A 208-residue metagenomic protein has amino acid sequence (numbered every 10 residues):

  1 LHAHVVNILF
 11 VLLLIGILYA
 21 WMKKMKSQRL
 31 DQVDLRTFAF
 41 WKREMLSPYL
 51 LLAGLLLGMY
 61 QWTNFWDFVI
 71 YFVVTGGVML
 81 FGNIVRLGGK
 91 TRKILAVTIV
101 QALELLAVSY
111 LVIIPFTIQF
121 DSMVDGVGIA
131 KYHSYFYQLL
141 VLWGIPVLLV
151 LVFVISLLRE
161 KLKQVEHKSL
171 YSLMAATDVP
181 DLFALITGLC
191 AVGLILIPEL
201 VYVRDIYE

Functional and structural regions predicted by a protein language model:
L1-I15, W62-Y71, L140, E208: Membrane-interface micro-motifs in multi-pass membrane enzymes
L9-K24, L151-K161: Transmembrane alpha-helical segments in integral membrane proteins
Y19, K23, Y60, G77-V78 (+3 more regions): Membrane-water interface at transmembrane helix exits
K24-R29, W66, I84, G88 (+2 more regions): Membrane-interface elements of multi-pass transporters and channels
K24-Y49, G82-I99, L157-F183: Membrane-interfacial, low-structure loops and terminal tails that flank and connect transmembrane helices in multi-pass
L50-T63: Membrane-interface alpha helices of multi-pass inner-membrane proteins
F72-F81: Hydrophobic transmembrane alpha-helices of multi-pass, membrane-embedded glycosylation machinery
A96-E208: Transmembrane helical bundles and short interhelical boundary loops of multi-pass, membrane-embedded
